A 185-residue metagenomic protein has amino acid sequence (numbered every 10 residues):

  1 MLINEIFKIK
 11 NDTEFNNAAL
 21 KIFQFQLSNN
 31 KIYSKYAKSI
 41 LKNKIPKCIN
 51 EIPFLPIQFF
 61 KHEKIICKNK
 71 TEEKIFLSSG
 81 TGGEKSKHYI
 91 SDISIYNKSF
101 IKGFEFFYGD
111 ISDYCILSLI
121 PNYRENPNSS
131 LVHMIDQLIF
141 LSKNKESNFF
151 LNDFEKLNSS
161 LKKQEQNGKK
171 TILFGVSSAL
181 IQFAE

Functional and structural regions predicted by a protein language model:
M1-S118, N122, F140, F154-I172: Nucleotide 5′-phosphate-binding alpha/beta core
S129-K156: Conserved AMP-binding/adenylation subdomain of ANL enzymes
I172-S178: Active-site glycine- and acidic-residue-rich loops that bind and position anionic ligands or nucleotide-like cofactors
L180-E185: Adenylate-forming
